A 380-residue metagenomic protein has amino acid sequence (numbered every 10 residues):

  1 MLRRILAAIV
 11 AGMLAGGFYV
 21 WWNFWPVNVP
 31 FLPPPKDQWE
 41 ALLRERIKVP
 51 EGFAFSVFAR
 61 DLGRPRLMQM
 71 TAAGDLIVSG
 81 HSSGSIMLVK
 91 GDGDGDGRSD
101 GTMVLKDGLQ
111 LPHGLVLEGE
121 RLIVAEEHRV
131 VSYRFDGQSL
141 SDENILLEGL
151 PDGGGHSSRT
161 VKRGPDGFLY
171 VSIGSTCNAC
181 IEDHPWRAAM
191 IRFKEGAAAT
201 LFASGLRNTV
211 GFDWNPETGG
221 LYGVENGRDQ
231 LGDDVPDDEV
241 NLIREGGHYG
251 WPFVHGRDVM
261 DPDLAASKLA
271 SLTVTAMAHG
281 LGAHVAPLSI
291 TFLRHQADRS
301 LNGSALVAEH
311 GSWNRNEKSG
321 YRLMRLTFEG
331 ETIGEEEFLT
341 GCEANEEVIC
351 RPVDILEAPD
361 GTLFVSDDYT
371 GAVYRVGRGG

Functional and structural regions predicted by a protein language model:
L2-N28: N-terminal type II signal-anchor transmembrane helix that functions as the membrane-insertion/stop-transfer segment
N23-V49, S158, S175-N178, A188 (+6 more regions): Beta-propeller domain segments
F55-R60, G101-K106, N144-L150, A197-A203 (+2 more regions): A short beta-strand motif characteristic of beta-propeller blades
D61-A73, D107-R121, A125, D152-L169 (+3 more regions): Beta-rich, blade/repeat-based domains predominating in secreted/periplasmic proteins but also intracellular
S83, S99, E127, H184-R187 (+3 more regions): A detector of repeated loop/turn-to-beta-strand junctions in beta-rich toroidal repeat architectures
S85-L88, R121, R129-V131, A189-I191 (+3 more regions): A short loop-to-beta-strand structural motif that recurs across blades of beta-propeller domains
D100-T102, L111, V116-E118, H128-G164 (+1 more regions): Asp-box/WD-like beta-propeller blade repeats and closely related beta-sheet repeat scaffolds
L356-G380: Blade-level signature of beta-propeller repeat domains, shared across WD40, Kelch, NHL, RCC1 and BNR/Asp-box propellers
